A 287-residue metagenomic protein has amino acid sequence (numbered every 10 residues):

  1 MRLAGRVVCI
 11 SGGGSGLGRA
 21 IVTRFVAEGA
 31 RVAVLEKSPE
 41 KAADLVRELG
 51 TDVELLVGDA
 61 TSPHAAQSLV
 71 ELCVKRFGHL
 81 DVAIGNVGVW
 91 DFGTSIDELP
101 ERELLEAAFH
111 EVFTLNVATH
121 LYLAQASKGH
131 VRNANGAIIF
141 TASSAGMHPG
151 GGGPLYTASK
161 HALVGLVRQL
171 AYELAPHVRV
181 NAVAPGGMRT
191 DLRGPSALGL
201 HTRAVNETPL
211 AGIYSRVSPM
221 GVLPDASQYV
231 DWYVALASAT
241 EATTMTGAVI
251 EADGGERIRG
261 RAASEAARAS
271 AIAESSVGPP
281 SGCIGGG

Functional and structural regions predicted by a protein language model:
R2, L121, H130, V222-E251 (+1 more regions): C-terminal substrate-recognition "lid" of short-chain dehydrogenase/reductases
V7, G12-S15: Conserved glycine-rich cofactor-binding loop
Q67, V89-H110, G152-L155, E265: Conserved mid-core segment of classical short-chain dehydrogenase/reductases
W90-I96, T240-G287: Short C-terminal tail/terminal secondary-structure segment of NAD(P)H-dependent dehydrogenase/reductase domains
P100-L121, I139, Y156, L163: Catalytic Tyr-X3-Lys loop
A124, S159, V167: Active-site helix of classical SDR
N135, A175-R179, E241-T246: Short, small/polar-rich loop/turn modules that mediate ligand/substrate recognition or access, typified
S143: Residue(s) in the substrate-gating loop at a strand-loop-helix junction that position the organic substrate next
